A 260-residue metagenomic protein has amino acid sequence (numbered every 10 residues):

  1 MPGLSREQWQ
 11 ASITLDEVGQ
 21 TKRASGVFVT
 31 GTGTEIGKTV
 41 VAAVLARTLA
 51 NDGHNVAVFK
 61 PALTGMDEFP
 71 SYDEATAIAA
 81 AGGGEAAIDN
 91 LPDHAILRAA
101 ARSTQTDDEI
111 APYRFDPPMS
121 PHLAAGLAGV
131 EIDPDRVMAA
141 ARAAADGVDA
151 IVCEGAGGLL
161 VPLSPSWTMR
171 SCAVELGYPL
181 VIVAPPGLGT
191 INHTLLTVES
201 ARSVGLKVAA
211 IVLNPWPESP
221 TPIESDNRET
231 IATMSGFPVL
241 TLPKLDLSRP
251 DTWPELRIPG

Functional and structural regions predicted by a protein language model:
M1-V29: Extreme N-terminal, non-catalytic leader segments that precede Walker-type/kinase nucleotide-binding cores
W9, E199-G260: C-terminal lobe/tail of nucleotide-utilizing enzymes
V29-A42: Glycine-rich phosphate-binding P-loop
V40-G129, R142: N-terminal phosphate/diphosphate-binding loop that engages ATP/GTP or pyrophosphate donors across diverse enzyme folds
K60, V181-A184, A209-P215: Short internal beta-strands
S120-L163, R170: Phosphate-binding/switch loop-helix module in NTP-utilizing enzymes
P165-C172, L195-V198, I223-E229: Charged helix-capping and loop-helix junction motifs
P165-P186: Inter-motif core of Ras-like GTPase G domains
